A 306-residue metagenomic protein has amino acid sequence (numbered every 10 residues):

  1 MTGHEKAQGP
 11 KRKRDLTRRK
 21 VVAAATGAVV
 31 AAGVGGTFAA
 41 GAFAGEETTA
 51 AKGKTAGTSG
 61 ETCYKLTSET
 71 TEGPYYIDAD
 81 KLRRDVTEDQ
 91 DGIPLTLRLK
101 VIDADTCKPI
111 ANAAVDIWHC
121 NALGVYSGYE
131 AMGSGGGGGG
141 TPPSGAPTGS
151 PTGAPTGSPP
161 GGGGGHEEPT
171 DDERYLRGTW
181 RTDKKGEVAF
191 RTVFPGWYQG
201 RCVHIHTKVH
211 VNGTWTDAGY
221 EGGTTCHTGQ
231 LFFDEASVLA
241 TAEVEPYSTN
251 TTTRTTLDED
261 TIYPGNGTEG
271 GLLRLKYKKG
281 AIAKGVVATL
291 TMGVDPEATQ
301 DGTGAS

Functional and structural regions predicted by a protein language model:
M1-L16, G27-V34: N-terminal secretory signal peptides
E5, V29, A40, T48-T49 (+2 more regions): N-terminal cationic amphipathic segment used for targeting or macromolecule association
A7, K11-A23, K284-V286, G293: N-terminal leader/capping segments at the start of a protein or of a new domain
K11, T37, T303-S306: Composition- and surface-driven signal marking solvent-exposed, interaction-prone regions in large proteins
K20-A42: N-terminal export signals
G36-K54: C-terminal region of N-terminal signal peptides and the immediate post-cleavage residues of exported proteins
T55-L257, D295-A305: Beta-strand-dominated extracellular/periplasmic modules and repeats in secreted or surface-exposed proteins
E245-T299: A structured, mid-to-C-terminal "fold-capping" secondary-structure block
